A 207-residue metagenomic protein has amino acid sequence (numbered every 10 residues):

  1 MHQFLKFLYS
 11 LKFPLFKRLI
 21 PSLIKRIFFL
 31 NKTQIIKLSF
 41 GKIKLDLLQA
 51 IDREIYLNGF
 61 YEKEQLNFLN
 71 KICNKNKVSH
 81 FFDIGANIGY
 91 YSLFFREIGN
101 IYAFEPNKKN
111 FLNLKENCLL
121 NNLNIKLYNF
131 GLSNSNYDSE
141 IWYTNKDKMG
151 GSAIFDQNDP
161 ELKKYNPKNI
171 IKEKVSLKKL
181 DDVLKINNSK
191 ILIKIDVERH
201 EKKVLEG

Functional and structural regions predicted by a protein language model:
M1-G207: Phosphate/nucleotide-binding beta-alpha loop and adjacent structural elements of enzyme active sites
